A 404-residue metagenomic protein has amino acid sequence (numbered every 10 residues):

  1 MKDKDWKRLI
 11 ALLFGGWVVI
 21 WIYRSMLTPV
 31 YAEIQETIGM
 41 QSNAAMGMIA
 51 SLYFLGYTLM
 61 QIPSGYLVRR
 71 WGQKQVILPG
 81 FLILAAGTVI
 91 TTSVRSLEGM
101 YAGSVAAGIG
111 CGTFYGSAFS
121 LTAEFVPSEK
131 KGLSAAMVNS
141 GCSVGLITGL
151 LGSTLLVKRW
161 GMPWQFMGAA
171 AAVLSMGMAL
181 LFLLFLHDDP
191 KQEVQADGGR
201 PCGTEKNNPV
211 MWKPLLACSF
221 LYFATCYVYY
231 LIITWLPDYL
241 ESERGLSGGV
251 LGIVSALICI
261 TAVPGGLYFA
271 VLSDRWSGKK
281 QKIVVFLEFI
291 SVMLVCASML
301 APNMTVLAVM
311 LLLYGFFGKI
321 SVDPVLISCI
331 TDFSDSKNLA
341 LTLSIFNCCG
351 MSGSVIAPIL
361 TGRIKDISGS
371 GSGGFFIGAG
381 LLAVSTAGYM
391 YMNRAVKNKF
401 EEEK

Functional and structural regions predicted by a protein language model:
L27-T28, K213-G266, I327: Extracytoplasmic gate region of multi-pass secondary transporters
L59-L97: Conserved MFS/SLC helix-loop-helix module at the cytosolic interface between two early adjacent transmembrane helices
M60-G72, G266-G278, K365: Helix-to-loop junctions at the C-terminal end of transmembrane segments in multipass secondary transporters
R70-G80, D274-E288: Cytoplasmic membrane-interface "Motif A"-like loop-to-helix N-cap segments of 12-TM Major Facilitator Superfamily
G103-V144: Cytoplasmic helix-loop-helix junction between adjacent transmembrane helices in 12-TM secondary transporters
V138-L186: Helix-loop-helix hairpin linking two adjacent transmembrane segments in secondary transporters
K279-L326: C-terminal transmembrane helical hairpin of 12-TM major facilitator-type secondary transporters
T331-S368: A late C-terminal transmembrane helix in Major Facilitator Superfamily
